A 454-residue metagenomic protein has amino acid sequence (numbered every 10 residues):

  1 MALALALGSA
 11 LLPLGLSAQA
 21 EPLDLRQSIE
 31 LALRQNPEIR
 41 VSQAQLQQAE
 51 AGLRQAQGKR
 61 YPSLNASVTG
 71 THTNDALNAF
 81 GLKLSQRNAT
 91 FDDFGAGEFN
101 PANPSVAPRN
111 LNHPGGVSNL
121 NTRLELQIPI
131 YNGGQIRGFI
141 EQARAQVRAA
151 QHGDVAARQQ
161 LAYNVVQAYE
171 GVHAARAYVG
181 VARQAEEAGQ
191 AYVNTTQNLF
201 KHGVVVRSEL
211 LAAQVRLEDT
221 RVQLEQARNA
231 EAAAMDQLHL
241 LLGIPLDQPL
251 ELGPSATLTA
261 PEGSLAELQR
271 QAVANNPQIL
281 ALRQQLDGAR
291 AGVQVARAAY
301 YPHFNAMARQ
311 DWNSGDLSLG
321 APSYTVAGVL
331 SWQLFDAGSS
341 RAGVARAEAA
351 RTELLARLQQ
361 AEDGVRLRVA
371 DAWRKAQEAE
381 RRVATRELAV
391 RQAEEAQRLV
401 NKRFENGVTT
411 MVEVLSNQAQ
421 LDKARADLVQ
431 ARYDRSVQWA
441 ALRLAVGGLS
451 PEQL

Functional and structural regions predicted by a protein language model:
A2-P13: Bacterial N-terminal signal peptides
A20-I29: Regulatory alphaC helix of protein kinase catalytic domains
D24, S63-A76, G81-A156, A266-E267 (+3 more regions): Small/polar-residue-enriched beta-strand and adjacent coil segments characteristic of outer-membrane beta-barrel
V41-A56, A157, L161-G180, A191-V193 (+7 more regions): Amphipathic alpha-helical coiled-coil segments
V41-A79: N-terminal, post-signal-peptide region of Sec/Tat-exported proteins
N65, H72-N78, K83, N88 (+1 more regions): Acidic, low-complexity, intrinsically disordered peripheral segments
A156-Q271, A372-K375, A379, Q420-D422: Periplasmic alpha-helical coiled-coil/stalk elements that build and connect Gram-negative outer-membrane
